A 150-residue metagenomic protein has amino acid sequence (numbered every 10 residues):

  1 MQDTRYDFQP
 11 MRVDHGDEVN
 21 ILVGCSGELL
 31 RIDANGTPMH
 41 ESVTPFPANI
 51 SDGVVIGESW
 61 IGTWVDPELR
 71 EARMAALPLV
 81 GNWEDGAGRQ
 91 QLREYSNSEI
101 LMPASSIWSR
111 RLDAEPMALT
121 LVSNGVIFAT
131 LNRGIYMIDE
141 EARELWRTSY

Functional and structural regions predicted by a protein language model:
M1-R5, P38-T44, M102-R111, R143-Y150: A short beta-strand motif characteristic of beta-propeller blades
R5-E18, T44-S59, S105, S109-L121: Repeated scaffold domains used in trafficking and secretory/extracellular systems, primarily beta-propellers
D17, S26, G57, S123-N124 (+2 more regions): Residue-level signal for tight coil/turn positions that link beta-strands
N20-V43: Beta-propeller domains
I21-V23, G62-W64, V126-A129: Conserved beta-strand element within WD40/beta-propeller blades
S26-D33, E68-G86, R133-I138: Structural motif
E84-P116: Asp-box/WD-like beta-propeller blade repeats and closely related beta-sheet repeat scaffolds
E115, N132-I135, A142-T148: Feature marking well-ordered beta-strand scaffolds used for ligand recognition
